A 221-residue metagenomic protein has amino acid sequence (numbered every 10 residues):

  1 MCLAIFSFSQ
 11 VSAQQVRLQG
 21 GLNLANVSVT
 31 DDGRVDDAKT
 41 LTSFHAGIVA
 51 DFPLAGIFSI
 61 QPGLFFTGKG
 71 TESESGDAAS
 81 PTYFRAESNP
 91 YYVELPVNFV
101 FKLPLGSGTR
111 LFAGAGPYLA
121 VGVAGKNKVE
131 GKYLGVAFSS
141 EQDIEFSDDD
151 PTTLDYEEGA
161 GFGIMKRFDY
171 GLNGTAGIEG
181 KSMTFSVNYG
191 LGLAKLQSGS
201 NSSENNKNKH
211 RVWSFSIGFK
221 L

Functional and structural regions predicted by a protein language model:
M1-Q19, I217-L221: Bacterial Sec-dependent N-terminal signal peptides
C2, G47-V49, N98-V100, T175-G177 (+1 more regions): Outer-membrane beta-barrel architecture
V11-G47, M165: Short glycine/proline- and aromatic-enriched beta-strand/turn motifs that initiate or cap beta-hairpins
V16, F58-I60, S182-V187: Repeated loop/turn-to-beta-strand initiation elements of outer-membrane beta-barrel proteins
L22, D51-Y133, I217-L221: Gram-negative (and chloroplast) outer-membrane scaffold detector with strong preference for beta-barrel transmembrane
T30-D37, S80-E87, G159-F162, G199-N205: Extracellular loop and loop/strand-boundary signature of outer-membrane beta-barrel proteins
A38-S43, E87-Y92, F162-D169, K207-R211: Short sequence motifs at beta-strands and strand-loop junctions characteristic of Gram-negative outer-membrane
S88, F99-T184, Y189-S198, L221: Outer-membrane beta-barrel transmembrane domain signature
